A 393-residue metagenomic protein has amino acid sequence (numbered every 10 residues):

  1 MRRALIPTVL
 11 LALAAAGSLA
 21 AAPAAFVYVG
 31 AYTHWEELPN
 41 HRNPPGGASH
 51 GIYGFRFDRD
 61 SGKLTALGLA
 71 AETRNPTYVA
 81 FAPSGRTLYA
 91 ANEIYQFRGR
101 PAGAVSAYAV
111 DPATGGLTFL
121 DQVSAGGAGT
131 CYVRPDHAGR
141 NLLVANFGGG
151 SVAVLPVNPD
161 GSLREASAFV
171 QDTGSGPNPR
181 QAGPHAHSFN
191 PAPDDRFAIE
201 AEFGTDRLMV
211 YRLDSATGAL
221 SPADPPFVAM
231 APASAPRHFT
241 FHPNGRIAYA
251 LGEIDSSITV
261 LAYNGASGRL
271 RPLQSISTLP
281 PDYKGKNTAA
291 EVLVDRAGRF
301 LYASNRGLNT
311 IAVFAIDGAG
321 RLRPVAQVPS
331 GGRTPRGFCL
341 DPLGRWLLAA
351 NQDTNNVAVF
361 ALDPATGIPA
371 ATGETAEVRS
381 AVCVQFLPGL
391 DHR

Functional and structural regions predicted by a protein language model:
A25-G47, A90-A104: Short, conserved, GDST-rich strand-edge loop motifs in beta-rich repeat architectures
V29, E36, A90-A91, V144 (+4 more regions): Residue position within the beta-strands of beta-propeller blades
Y32-H34, E93-Y95, F147, V157 (+7 more regions): Short loop/turn segments immediately following the C-termini of beta-strands
L38, T73-S84, G126-N141, S175-R196 (+4 more regions): Beta-rich, blade/repeat-based domains predominating in secreted/periplasmic proteins but also intracellular
N43-S49, F97-G103, F147-G150, A182 (+4 more regions): Short, solvent-exposed loop/turn segments at conserved positions within beta-propeller repeat blades
R56-G62, Y108-G115, V154-R164, Y211-L220 (+3 more regions): Short loop/turn segments immediately following beta-strands, especially the blade-tip and inter-blade linker loops
T65-A71, T118-V123, G174-P179, A223-A229 (+3 more regions): A short beta-strand motif characteristic of beta-propeller blades
G115-S188: Asp-box/WD-like beta-propeller blade repeats and closely related beta-sheet repeat scaffolds
